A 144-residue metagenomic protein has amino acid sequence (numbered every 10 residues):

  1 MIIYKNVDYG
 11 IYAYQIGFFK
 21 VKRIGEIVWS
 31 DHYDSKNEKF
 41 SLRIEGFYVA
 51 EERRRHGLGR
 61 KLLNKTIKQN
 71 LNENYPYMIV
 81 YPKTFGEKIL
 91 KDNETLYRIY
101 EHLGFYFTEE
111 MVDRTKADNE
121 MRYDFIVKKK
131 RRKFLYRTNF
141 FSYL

Functional and structural regions predicted by a protein language model:
I2-I27: Conserved beta-hairpin
W29-S30, V49: GNAT/GCN5-related N-acetyltransferase fold signature
E38-E51: Conserved acetyl-CoA binding element of GNAT-fold acetyltransferases
V49, R55-Q69: Conserved acetyl-CoA-binding loop-helix of GNAT-fold acetyltransferases
L63, N93-I99, V112-N119: Short glycine/proline-centered loop/turn elements that form peptide/ligand docking sites
N70-D92: Conserved GNAT acetyl-CoA-binding A-motif
T84-E109: Conserved active-site alpha-helix within GNAT-family acetyltransferase domains
K130-K133, R137-N139: Positively charged N-terminal leader segments that act as targeting/secretion signals
